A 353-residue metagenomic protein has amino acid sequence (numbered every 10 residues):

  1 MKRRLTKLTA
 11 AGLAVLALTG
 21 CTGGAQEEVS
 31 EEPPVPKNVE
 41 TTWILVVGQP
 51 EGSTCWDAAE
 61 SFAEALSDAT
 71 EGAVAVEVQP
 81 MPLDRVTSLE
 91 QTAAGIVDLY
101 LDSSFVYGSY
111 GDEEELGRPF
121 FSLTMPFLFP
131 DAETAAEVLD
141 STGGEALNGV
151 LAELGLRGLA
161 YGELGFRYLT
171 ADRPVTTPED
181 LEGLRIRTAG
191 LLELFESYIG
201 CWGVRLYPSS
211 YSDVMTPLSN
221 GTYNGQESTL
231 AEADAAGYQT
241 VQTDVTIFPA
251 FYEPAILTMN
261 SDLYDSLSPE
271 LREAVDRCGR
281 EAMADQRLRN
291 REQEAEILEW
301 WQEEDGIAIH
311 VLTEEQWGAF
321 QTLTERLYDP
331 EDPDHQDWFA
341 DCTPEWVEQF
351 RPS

Functional and structural regions predicted by a protein language model:
M1-T9: Bacterial N-terminal signal peptides that target proteins for export
L5, P119, E145-N148, L181: Compositionally biased, low-complexity linear motifs
A17-G20: C-terminal motif of bacterial Sec signal peptides marking the signal peptidase cleavage site
T22-E133, L154-S353: N-terminal secretory/targeting leader peptides
P130-N148: A gly/proline- and charged-residue-enriched helix-loop-helix capping module
V150-A152: Non-catalytic cap/lid and distal C-terminal segments of serine-dependent acyl enzymes
